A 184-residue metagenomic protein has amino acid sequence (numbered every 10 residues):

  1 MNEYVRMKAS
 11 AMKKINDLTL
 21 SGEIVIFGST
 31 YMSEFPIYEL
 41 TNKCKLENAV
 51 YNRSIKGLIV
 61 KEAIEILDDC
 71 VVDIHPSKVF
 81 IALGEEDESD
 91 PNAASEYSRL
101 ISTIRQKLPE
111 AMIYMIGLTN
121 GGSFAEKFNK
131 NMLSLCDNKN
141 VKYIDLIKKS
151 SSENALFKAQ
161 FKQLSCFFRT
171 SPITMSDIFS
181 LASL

Functional and structural regions predicted by a protein language model:
M1-H75: Serine-esterase "nucleophile elbow" of acetyl-processing enzymes
N42-K45, L58, E65-L184: Alpha-helical cap/lid subdomain in secreted, periplasmic, or secretory-pathway luminal O-acyl-processing enzymes
